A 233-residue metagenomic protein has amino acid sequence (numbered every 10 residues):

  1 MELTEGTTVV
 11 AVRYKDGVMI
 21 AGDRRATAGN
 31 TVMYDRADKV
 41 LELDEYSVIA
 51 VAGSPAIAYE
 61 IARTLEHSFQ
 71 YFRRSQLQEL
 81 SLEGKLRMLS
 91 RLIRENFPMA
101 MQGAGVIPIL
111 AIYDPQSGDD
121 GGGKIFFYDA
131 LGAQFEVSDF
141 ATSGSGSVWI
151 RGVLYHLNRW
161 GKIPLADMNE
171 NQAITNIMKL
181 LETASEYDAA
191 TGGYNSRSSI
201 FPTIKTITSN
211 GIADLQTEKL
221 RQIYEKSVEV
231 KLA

Functional and structural regions predicted by a protein language model:
M1-A233: Long, low-complexity N-terminal extensions
